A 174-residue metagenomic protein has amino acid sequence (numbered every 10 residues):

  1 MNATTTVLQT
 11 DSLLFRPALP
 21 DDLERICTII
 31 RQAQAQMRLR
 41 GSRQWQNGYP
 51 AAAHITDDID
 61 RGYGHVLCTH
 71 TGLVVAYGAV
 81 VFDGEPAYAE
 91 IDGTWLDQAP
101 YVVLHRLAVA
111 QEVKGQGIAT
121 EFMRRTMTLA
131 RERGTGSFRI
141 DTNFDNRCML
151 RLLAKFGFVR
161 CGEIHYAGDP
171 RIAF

Functional and structural regions predicted by a protein language model:
M1-E24: Conserved N-terminal entry element of GNAT/NAT acetyltransferase domains
Q34-H54: Conserved GNAT-fold acetyl-CoA-binding loop/helix
R61-G78: Conserved beta-hairpin
A79-A108, K114: Conserved acyl-donor/pantetheine-binding loop and adjacent beta-alpha core of acyl/acetyltransferases and related
V109, G115-T128, R151-K155: Conserved acetyl-CoA-binding loop-helix of GNAT-fold acetyltransferases
K114, I140-L150, G168: Conserved beta-strand-loop-alpha-helix junction that forms the acyl-donor binding cleft
T120, E132, F144-G162: Conserved active-site alpha-helix within GNAT-family acetyltransferase domains
M123, A130-T142: Conserved GNAT acetyl-CoA-binding A-motif
